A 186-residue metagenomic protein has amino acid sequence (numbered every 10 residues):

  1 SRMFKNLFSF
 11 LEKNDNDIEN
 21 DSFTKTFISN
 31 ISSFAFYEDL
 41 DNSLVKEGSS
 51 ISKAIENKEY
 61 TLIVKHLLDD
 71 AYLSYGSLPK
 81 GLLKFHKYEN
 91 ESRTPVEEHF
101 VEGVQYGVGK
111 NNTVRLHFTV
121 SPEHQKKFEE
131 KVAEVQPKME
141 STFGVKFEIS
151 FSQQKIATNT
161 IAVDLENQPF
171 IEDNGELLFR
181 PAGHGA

Functional and structural regions predicted by a protein language model:
S1-A186: Domain-scale recognition of functional cores that engage charged ligands
